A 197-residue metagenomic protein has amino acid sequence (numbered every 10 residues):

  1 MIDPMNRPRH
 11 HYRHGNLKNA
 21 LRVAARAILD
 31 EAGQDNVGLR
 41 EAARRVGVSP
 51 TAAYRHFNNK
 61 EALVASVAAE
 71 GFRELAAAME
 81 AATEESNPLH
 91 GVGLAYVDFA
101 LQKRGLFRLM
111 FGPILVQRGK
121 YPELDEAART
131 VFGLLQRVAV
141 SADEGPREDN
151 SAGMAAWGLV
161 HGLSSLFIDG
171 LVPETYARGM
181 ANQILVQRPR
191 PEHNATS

Functional and structural regions predicted by a protein language model:
M1-N16, H193-S197: N-terminal intrinsically disordered/low-complexity leader segments
A20, A24, I28-A62, S66: Helix-turn-helix
L21-L29, G71, L75, Y96 (+1 more regions): Short hydrophobic clusters on alpha-helical segments that form packing/core surfaces in small helical domains
L29, V64-G71, M110, A127: Alpha-helical DNA-contacting segments of helix-turn-helix folds
A69-G91, K120-T130: Amphipathic alpha-helical linker/stalk segments
D98-R137, S165, D169: Short secondary-structure transition hinges
R118-P146, N150-A155, N182-R190: Amphipathic alpha-helical packing segments from all-alpha helical-bundle domains
W157-T175, R188-A195: Amphipathic C-terminal alpha-helical segment
